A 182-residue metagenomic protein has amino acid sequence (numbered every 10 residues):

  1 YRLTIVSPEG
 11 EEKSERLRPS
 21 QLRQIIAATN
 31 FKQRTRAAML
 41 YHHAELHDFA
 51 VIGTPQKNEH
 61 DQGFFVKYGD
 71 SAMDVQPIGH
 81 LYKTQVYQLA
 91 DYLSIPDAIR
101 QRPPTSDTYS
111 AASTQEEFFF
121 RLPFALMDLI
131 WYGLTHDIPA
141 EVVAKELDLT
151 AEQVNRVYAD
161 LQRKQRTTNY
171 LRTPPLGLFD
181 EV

Functional and structural regions predicted by a protein language model:
Y1-V182: ATP/NTP-dependent adenylation/nucleotidyl-transfer catalytic domains that generate, transfer, or process NMP-activated
